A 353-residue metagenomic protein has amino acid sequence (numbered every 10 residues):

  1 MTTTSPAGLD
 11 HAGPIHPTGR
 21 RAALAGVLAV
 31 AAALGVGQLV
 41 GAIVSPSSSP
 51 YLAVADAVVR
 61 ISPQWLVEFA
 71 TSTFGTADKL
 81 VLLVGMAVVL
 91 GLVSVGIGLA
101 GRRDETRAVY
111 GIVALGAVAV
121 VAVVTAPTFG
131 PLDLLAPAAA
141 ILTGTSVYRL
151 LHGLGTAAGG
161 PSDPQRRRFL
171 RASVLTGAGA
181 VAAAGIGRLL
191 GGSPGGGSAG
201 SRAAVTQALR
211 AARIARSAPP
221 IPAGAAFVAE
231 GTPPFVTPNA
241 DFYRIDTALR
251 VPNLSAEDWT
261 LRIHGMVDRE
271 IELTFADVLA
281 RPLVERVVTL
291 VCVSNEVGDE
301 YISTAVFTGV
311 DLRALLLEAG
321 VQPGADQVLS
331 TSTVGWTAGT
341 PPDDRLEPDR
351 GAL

Functional and structural regions predicted by a protein language model:
M1-T106: Membrane-anchoring hydrophobic segments
G13-R21, D78, V124, T128-L132 (+2 more regions): Juxtamembrane/transmembrane-helix boundary motifs in multi-pass membrane proteins
A23-V30, G111, L134-I141, A172-G177: Alpha-helical transmembrane segments
I43-S47, A77, R103-D104, L154 (+3 more regions): Membrane-interface elements of multi-pass transporters and channels
S48, G91, E105, T128-P131 (+3 more regions): Structured, non-membrane catalytic/scaffold regions adjacent to prosthetic-group chemistry
L90, S94-P164: N-terminal secretory signal peptides
G160-G177: N-terminal secretory signal peptides and thylakoid transit peptides that target proteins across membranes
A180, A184-L190: Hydrophobic multi-pass inner-membrane translocation pores used for secretion and envelope-lipid/glycan export
